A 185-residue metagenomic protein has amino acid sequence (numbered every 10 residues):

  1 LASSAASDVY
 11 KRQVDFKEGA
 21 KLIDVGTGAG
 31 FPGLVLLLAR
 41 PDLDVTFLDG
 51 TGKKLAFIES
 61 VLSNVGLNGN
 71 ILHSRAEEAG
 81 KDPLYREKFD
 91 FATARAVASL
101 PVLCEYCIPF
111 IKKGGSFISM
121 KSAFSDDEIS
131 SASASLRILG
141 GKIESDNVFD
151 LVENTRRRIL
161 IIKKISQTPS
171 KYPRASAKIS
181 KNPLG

Functional and structural regions predicted by a protein language model:
L1-A6, Y10: Single conserved hydrophobic/aromatic residue that forms the stacking wall/gate of nucleotide- or nucleobase-binding
E18-G28: Conserved class I S-adenosyl-L-methionine
A29-D42: Conserved SAM-binding loop of SAM-dependent methyltransferases across substrates and taxa, primarily the Class I
D44-D49: Conserved SAM-binding motif I beta-strand of class I
K54-A56, S125, I129: Short alpha-helix immediately C-terminal to the canonical SAM-binding loop
A56-R86: S-adenosyl-L-methionine
I111-K113: Helix-to-beta-strand junctions that scaffold the AdoMet/dcAdoMet cofactor pocket in Class I SAM-dependent enzymes
S130-G185: SAM/dcSAM-binding transferase cores
